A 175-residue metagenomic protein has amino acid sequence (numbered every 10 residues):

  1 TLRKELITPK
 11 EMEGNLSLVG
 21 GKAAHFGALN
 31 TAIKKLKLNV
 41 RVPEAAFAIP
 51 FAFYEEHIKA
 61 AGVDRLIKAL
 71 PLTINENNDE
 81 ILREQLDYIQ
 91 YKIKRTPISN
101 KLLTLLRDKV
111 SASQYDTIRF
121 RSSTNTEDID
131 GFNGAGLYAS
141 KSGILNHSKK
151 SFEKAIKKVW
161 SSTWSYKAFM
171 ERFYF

Functional and structural regions predicted by a protein language model:
T1-F175: N-terminal beta-alpha lobe that positions the nucleotide/phosphoryl donor in ATP/NTP-coupled carboxylate activation
